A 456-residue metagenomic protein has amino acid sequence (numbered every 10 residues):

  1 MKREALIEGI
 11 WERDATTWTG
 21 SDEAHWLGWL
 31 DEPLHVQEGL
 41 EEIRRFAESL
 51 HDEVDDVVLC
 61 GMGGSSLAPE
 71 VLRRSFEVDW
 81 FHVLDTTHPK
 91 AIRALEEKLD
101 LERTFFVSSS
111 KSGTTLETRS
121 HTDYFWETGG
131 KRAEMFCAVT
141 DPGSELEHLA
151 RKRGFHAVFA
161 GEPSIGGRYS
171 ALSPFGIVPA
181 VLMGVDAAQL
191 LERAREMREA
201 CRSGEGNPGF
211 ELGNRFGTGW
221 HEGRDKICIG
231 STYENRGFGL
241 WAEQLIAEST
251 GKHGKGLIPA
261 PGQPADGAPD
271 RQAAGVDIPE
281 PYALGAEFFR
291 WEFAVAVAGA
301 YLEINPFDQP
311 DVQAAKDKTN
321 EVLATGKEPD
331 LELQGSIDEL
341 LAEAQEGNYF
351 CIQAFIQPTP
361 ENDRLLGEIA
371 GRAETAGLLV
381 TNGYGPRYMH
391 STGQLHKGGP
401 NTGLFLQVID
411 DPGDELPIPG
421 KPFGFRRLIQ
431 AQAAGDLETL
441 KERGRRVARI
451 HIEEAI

Functional and structural regions predicted by a protein language model:
M1-V57, L67: Low-complexity, highly charged intrinsically disordered N-terminal segments that act as targeting/localization
G28, E32, A91, V185-L191 (+2 more regions): Acidic catalytic cores of enzymes that act on phosphate-bearing nucleotides/polynucleotides
E48-G204, R271-P281: Glycine-rich phosphate-binding loops that contact phosphosugars or nucleotide phosphates
C60, L84, S109, V139 (+4 more regions): Generic beta-strand/beta-sheet core signal
A68, S170-P174, A242, F289-F293 (+1 more regions): Catalytic-loop motifs flanking and including active-site residues across diverse enzymes
H121-G130, P422-F423, Q430, L437: A short, gly/pro- and small-residue-rich
A342-G347, C351-I352, G383-P386, R426 (+2 more regions): C-terminal amphipathic alpha-helical interaction region
